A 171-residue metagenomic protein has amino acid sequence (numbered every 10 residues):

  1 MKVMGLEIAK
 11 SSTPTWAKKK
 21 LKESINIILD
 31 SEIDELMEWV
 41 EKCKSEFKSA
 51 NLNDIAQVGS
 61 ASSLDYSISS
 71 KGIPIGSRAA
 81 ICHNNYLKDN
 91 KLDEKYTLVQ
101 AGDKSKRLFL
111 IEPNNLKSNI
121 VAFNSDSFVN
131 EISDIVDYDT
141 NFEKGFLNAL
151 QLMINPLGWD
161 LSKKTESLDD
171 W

Functional and structural regions predicted by a protein language model:
M1-W171: DNA-dependent DNA polymerase catalytic subunits
